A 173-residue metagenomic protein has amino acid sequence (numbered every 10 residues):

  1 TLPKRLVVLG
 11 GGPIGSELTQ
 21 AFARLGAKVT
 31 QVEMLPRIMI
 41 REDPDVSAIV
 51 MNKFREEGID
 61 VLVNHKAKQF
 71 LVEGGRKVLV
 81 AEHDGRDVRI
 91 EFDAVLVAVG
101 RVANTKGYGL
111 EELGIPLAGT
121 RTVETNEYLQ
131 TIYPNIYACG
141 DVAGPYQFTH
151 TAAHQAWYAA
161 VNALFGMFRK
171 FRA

Functional and structural regions predicted by a protein language model:
T1-K4, R89-M167: FAD-site-proximal beta/loop scaffold in flavoenzymes
P3-V7, P13-D87, P145-A153, V161 (+1 more regions): Rossmann-like dinucleotide-binding cores of NAD(P)H-dependent redox enzymes
